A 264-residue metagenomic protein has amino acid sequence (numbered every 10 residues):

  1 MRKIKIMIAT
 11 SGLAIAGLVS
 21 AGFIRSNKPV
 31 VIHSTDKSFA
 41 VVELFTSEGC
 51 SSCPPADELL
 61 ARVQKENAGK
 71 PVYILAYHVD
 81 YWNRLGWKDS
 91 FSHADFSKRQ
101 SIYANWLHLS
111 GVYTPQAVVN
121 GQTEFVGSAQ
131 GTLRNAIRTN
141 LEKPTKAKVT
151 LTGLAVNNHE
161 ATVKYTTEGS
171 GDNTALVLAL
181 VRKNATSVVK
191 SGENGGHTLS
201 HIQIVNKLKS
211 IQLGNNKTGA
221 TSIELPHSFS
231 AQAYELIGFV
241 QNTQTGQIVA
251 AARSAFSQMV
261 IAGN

Functional and structural regions predicted by a protein language model:
M1-P29: Bacterial Sec-dependent N-terminal signal peptides
I6-I8, T46, V163: Intrinsically disordered, low-complexity segments enriched in glycine/proline and serine/threonine
L18, G22-Y113: Active-site-proximal cofactor/substrate-binding loop regions of enzyme domains
Y77-D80, N120, V181: Short loop/turn motifs enriched for small/polar and acidic residues
S90-Y113, Q122-N264: Short, conserved sequence motifs used for protein processing/export or organelle targeting and for catalysis
